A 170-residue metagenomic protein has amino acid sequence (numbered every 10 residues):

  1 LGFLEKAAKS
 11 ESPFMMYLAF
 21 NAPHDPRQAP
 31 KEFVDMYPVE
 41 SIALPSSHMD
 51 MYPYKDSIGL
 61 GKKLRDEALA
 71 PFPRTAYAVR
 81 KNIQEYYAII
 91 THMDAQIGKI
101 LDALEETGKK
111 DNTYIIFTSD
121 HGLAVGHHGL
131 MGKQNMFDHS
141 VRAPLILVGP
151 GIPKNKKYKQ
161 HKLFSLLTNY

Functional and structural regions predicted by a protein language model:
L1-L166: Active-site-proximal cap/lid insertion segments
T168-Y170: Feature captures the catalytic ectodomains and active-site-proximal regions of enzymes that hydrolyze or transfer
